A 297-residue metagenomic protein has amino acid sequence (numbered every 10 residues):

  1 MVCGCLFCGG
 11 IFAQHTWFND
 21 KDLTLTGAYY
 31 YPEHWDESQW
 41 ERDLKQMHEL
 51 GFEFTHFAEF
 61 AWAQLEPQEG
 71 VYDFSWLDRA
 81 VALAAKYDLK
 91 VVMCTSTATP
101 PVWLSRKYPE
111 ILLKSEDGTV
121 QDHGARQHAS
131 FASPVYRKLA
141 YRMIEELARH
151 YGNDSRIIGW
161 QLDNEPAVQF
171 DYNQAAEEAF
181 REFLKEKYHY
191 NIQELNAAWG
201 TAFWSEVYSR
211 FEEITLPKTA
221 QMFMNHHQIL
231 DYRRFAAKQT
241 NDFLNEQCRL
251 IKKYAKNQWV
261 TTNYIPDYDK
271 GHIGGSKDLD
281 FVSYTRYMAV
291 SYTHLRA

Functional and structural regions predicted by a protein language model:
M1-Q14: Bacterial Sec-dependent N-terminal signal peptides
A13-F54: N-terminal carbohydrate-binding accessory modules
D22-L23, L50-F54, A85-K90, N153-G159 (+1 more regions): Loop/turn elements at helix/coil->beta-strand transitions in domains of secreted/extracellular proteins
Y31-E33, A58-A61, C94-W103, I158-A167 (+1 more regions): Short, solvent-exposed turn/loop segments enriched in Gly/Ser/Thr/Pro and often Arg
Y31-Q39, A63-F74, V168, P266-G271 (+1 more regions): Acidic-and-aromatic substrate-binding clefts and catalytic sites of carbohydrate-active enzymes
D43-H48, F57-S115, C248-Y254: Aromatic-lined substrate-binding rim segments of carbohydrate-active enzymes
D117, Q121-F281, T285-M288, Y292: Polysaccharide-binding and catalytic clefts of secreted carbohydrate-active enzymes
T293-A297: Conserved small/polar residues in nucleotide/adenosyl-binding loops
